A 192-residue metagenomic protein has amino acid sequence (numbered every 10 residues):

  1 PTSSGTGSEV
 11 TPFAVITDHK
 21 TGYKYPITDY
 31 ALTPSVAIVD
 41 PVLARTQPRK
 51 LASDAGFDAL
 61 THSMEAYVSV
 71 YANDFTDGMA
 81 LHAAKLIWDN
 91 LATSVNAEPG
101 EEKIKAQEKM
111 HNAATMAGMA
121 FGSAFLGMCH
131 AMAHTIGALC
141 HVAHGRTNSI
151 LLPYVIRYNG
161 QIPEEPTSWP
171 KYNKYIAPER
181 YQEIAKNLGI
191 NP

Functional and structural regions predicted by a protein language model:
T2-D74, I162, I176-E183: A glycine/threonine-rich phosphate-anchoring loop and its flanking beta-alpha core in nucleotide/phosphate-binding
G5, T115-N148: Glycine-rich phosphate/pyrophosphate-binding beta-alpha loops
I38-A44, W88-N96, A131-I136: Short amphipathic alpha-helical segments and their helix-coil junctions
Q47-R49, Y71-G78, P166-K171, G189-P192: A ubiquitous short alpha-helical element
R49-M116, A120: C-terminal and late-domain segments of enzyme folds
L139-P192: Gly/Pro-rich interdomain helix-loop hinge
